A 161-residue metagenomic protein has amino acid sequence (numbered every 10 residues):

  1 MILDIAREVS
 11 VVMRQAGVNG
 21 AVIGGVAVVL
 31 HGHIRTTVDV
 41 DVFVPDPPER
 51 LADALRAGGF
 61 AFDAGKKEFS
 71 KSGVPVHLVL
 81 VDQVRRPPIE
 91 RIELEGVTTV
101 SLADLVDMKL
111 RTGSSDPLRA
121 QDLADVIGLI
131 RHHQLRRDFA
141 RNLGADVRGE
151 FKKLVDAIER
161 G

Functional and structural regions predicted by a protein language model:
M1-G161: Compositionally biased terminal segments of proteins
